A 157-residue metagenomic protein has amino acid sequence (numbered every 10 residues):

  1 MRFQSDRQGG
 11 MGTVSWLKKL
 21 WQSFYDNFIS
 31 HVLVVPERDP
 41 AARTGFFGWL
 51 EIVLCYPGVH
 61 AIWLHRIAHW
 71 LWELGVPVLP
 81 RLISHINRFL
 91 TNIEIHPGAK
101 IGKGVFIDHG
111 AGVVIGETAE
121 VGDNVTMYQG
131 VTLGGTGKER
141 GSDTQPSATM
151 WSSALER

Functional and structural regions predicted by a protein language model:
M1-T91: Terminal amphipathic alpha-helical/low-complexity segments used for targeting or macromolecular assembly
S30, P36, A41-A42, S142-A154: Acidic, proline/serine/threonine- and glycine-rich low-complexity intrinsically disordered segments
T91, H96-P97, G102-K103, D108-E117 (+6 more regions): Left-handed beta-helix
E139: Glycine-rich phosphate/ribose-binding loops and adjacent secondary-structure elements that form binding surfaces
